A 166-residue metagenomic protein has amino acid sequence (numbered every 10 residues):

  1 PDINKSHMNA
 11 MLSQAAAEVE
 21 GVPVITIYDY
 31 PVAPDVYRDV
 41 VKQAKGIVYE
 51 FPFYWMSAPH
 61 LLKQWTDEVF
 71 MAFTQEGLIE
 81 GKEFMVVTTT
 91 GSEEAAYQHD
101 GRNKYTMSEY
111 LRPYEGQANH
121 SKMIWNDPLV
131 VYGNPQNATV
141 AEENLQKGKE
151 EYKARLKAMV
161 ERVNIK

Functional and structural regions predicted by a protein language model:
P1-V22, Y28, E151-K153: N-terminal beta1-alpha1 ligand-phosphate binding loop
D2-K5, P31, E93, N134: Flexible, glycine-rich phosphate/dinucleotide-binding loops and adjacent beta-alpha linkers at cofactor/substrate
N4-L12, T106-P113, G133: Conserved alpha-helical elements of sugar-nucleotide-dependent glycosyltransferases
S13-A15, E115-K166: Glycine-rich phosphate/pyrophosphate-binding loop and the adjoining helix
P23-I25, V48, M85-V87, N126-L129: Hydrophobic/aromatic beta-strand patches that form the interior of the parallel beta-sheet core in alpha/beta enzyme
V24-V32, V131-P135: Short beta->alpha junction loops
Y30-R38, A138-E143: Structural motif
D35-E115, S121: Helix-loop-strand module that forms the ligand-binding subsite of alpha/beta enzymes
